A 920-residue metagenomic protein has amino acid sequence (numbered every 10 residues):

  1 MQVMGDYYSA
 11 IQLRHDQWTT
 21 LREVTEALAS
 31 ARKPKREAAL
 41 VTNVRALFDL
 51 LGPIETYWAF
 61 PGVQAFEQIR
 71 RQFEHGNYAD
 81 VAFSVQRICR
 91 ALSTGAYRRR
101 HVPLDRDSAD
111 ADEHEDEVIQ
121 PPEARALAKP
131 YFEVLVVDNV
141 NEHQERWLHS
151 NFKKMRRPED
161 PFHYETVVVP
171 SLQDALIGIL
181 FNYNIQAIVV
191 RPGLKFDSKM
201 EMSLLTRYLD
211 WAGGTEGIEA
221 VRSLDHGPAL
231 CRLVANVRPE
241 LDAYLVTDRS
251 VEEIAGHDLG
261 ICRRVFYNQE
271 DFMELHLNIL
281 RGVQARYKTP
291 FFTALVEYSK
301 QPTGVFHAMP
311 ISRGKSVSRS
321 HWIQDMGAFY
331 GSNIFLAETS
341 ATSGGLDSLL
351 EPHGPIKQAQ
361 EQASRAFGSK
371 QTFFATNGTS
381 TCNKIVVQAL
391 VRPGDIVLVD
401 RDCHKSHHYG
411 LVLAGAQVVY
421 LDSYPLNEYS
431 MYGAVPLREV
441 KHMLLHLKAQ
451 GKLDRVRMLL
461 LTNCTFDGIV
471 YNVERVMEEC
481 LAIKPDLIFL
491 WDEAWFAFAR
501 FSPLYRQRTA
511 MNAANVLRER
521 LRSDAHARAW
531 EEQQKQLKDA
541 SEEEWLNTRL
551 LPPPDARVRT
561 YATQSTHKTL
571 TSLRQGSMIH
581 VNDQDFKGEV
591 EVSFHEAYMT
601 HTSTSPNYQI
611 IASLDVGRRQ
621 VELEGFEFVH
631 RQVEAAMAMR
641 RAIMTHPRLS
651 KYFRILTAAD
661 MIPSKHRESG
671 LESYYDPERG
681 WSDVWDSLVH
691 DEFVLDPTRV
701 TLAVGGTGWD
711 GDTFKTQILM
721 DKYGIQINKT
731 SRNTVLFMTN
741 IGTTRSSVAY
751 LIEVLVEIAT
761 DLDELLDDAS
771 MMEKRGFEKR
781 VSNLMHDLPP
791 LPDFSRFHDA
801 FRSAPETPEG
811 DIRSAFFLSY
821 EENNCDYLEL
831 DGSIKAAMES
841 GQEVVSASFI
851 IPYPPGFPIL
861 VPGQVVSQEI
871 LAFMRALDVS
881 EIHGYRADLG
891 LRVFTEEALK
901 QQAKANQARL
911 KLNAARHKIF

Functional and structural regions predicted by a protein language model:
M1-S348, R365, A510-Q536, L551-P554 (+1 more regions): Non-catalytic terminal extensions of PLP-dependent enzymes
L148, M200-M202, I385-V387, Y409-L413 (+5 more regions): Short acidic, glycine/serine/threonine-rich loops at helix termini
Q371-V399, K405, Y409-G410: Conserved beta-loop-alpha segment that forms the PLP phosphate-binding cup at the N-terminus of a helix
D395, I483-I488, R559, R574: A short helix->loop->beta-strand "cap" motif at the edges of active sites that frequently abuts
D400-R401, Y420-P425: Short beta->alpha connector loops at strand-helix junctions that form conserved, small/polar/Pro-enriched
Y429-A499, L504-L546: Active-site phosphate-binding strand-loop segment of PLP-dependent enzymes
A510-E596, T602-S613: Active-site PLP attachment segment
